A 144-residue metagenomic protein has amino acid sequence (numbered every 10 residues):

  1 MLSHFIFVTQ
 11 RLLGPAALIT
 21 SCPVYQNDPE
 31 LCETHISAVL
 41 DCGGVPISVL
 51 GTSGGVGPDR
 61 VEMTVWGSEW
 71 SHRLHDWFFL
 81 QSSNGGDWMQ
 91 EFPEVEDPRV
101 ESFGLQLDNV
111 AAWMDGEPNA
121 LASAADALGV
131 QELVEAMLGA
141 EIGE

Functional and structural regions predicted by a protein language model:
M1-S48, T52-R60, A125-G129: Rossmann-like dinucleotide-binding domain that binds NAD(P)(H)
F5-I6, F103-D108, V134-E135: A general structural signal for well-ordered alpha-helical segments in protein cores
L12-I19, S68-S71, M137-A140: Phosphate/oxyanion-binding loops and surfaces in catalytic or ligand/nucleic-acid-binding neighborhoods
G43-I47, S68-S71, W88: Short acidic/polar mixed-charge low-complexity motifs
G51-V56, D76-Q81, P93-V100: A short, sequence-level motif marking secondary-structure junctions
M63-V65, W77-M89: Short polybasic amphipathic segments
E94-D108, A122: Active-site loop of classical SDR/Rossmann-like NAD(P)-dependent oxidoreductases, centered on the catalytic Tyr-X3-Lys
N109-E144: C-terminal helix-rich "cap/oligomerization" subdomain common to oxidoreductases
